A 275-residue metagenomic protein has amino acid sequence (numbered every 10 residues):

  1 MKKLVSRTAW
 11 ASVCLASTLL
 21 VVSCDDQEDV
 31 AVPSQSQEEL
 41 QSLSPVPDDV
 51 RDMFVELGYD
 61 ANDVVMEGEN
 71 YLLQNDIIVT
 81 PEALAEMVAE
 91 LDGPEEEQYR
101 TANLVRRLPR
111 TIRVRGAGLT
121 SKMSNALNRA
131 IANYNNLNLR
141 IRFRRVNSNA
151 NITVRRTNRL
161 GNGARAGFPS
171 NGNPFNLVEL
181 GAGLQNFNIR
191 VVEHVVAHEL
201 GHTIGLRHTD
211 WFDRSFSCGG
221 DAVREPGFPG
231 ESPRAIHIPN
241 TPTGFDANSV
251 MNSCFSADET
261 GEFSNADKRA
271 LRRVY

Functional and structural regions predicted by a protein language model:
M1-S12: Bacterial N-terminal signal peptides that target proteins for export
L19-S23: C-terminal motif of bacterial Sec signal peptides marking the signal peptidase cleavage site
E28-K122, E231-T243: Disordered inhibitory propeptide/activation segment of secreted metzincin zinc metalloprotease zymogens, centered on
T111-G116, R144-N162, S217-A222: Acidic helix-start/capping segments at beta-turn-to-alpha-helix junctions
K122-R144: Zn2+-dependent metallopeptidase catalytic core
M123, T153-L177, F187: Catalytic zinc-binding patch centered on the HExxH motif and its immediate surroundings that defines zinc-dependent
V178-A197: Short pre-active-site segment immediately N-terminal to the catalytic Zn-binding motif
R190, A197-G261: The catalytic-center signature of Zn2+-dependent metalloproteases
